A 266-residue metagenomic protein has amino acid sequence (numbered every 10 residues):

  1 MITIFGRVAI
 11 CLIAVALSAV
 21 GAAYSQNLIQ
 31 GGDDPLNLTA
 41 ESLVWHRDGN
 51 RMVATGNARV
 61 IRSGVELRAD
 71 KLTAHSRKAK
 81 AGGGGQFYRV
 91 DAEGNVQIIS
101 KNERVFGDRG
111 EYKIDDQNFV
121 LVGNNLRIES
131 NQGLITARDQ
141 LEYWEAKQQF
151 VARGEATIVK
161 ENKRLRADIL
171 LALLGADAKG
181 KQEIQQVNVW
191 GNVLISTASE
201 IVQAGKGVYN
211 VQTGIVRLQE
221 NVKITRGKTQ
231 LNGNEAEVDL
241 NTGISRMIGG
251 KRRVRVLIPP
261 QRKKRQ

Functional and structural regions predicted by a protein language model:
M1-Q266: Mature-chain termini and adjacent capping regions
